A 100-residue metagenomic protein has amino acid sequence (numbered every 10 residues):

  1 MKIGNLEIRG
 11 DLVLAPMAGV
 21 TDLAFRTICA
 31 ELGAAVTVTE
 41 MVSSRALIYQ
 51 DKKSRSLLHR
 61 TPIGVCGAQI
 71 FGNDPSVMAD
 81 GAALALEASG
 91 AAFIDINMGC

Functional and structural regions predicted by a protein language model:
M1-K2, L6-D11: Extreme N-terminal starter segment of soluble prokaryotic enzymes
K2, M17-A92: Glycine-rich, positively charged N-terminal anion/phosphate-binding segment
G99-C100: Short connector loops/turns at beta-strand edges and beta->alpha or beta->beta junctions
